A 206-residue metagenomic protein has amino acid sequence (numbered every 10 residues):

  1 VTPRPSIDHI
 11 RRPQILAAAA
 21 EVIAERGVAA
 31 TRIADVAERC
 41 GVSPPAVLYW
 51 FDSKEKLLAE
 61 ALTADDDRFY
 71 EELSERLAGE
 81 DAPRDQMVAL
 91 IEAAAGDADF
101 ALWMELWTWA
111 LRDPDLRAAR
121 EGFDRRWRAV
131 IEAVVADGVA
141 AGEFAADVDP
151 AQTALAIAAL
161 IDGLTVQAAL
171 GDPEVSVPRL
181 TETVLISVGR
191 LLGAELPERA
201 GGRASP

Functional and structural regions predicted by a protein language model:
V1-P3: Short, intrinsically disordered or compositionally biased N-terminal tails of bacterial proteins
Q14, A18-K56, E60: Helix-turn-helix
E21, E25, S53, E75 (+4 more regions): Conserved amphipathic alpha-helical interaction elements at protein-protein interfaces in regulatory, energy-coupling
K56, E60, E71-F100, P150-I157 (+1 more regions): Hydrophobic alpha-helical connector segments
T63-R68: Short, basic, alpha-helical segments at the C-terminal edge of helix-turn-helix-like DNA-binding modules
Q86, G96-A118: Amphipathic alpha-helical segments used for helix-helix packing
R117-E121, R125, V139-P206: Hydrophobic/aromatic-rich alpha-helical bundle segments in the mid-to-C-terminal region
